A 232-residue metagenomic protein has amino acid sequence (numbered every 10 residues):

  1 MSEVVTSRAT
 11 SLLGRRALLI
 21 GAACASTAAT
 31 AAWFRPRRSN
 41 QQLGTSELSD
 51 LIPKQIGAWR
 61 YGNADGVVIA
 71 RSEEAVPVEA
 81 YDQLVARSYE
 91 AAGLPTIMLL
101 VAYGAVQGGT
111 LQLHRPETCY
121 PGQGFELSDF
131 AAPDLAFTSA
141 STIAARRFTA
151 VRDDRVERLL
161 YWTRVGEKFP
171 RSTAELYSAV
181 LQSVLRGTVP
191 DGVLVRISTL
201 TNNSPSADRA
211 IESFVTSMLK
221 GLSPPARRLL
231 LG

Functional and structural regions predicted by a protein language model:
M1-L13: N-terminal secretory signal peptides
L13-A22: N-terminal export leaders
A28-N40: Membrane-interface motif at the C-terminal end of an N-terminal transmembrane signal
R38-L51: Alpha-helical transmembrane signal-anchor/signal-peptide segments
I52-D65: Amphipathic alpha-helical segments
N63, V67-S183: Short, solvent-exposed recognition patches
L185-V189: Accessory, solvent-exposed terminal regions and/or long lumenal/extracellular loops of proteins
V193-G232: Surface-exposed amphipathic alpha-helical segments
